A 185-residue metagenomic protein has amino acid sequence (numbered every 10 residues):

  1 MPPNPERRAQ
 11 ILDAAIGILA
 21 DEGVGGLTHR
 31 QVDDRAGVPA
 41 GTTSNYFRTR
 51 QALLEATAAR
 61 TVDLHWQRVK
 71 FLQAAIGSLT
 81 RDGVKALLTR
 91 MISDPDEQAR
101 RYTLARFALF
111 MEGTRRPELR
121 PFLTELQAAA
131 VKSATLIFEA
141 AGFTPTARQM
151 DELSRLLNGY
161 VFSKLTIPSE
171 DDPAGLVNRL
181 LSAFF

Functional and structural regions predicted by a protein language model:
M1-E6: N-terminal intrinsically disordered/low-complexity leader segments
Q10, I18-A56: Helix-turn-helix
D13, L19-A20, V38-T42, T61 (+3 more regions): Anionic, Ser/Thr-rich low-complexity intrinsically disordered regions
R50, T57, T61, H65 (+2 more regions): Hydrophobic/aromatic residues within well-ordered alpha-helical segments
A56, Q67-T103, M150-L153, A174: Hydrophobic alpha-helical connector segments
E97-F107, T114-A141, R148-D151: Amphipathic alpha-helical packing segments from all-alpha helical-bundle domains
L119-R120, T124, E139-F185: Hydrophobic/aromatic-rich alpha-helical bundle segments in the mid-to-C-terminal region
